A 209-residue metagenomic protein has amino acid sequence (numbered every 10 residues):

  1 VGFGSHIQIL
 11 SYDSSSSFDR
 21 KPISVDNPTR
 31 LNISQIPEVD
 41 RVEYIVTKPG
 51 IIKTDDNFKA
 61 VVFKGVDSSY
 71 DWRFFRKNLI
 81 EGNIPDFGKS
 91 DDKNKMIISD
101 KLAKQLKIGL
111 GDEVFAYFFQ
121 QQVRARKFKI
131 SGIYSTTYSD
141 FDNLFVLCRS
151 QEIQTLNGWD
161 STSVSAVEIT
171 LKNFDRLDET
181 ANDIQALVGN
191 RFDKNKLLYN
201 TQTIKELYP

Functional and structural regions predicted by a protein language model:
V1-V62, F87-K89: Hydrophobic, regular-secondary-structure patches
S5, N94, S163-V167: Short amphipathic alpha-helical segments
S15, S68-D71, T136, L207: Active-site/binding-pocket entry motifs
S17-V25, K53-D55, A60, W72-R76 (+7 more regions): Solvent-exposed, non-transmembrane alpha-helical starts
V46, V61-V66, N83-E152: Hydrophobic secondary-structure segments that place a key small or acidic residue at a functional site
N78-I80: Cytosolic, membrane-proximal regulatory domains of ion/volume homeostasis and mechanosensation machinery
F119-P209: Mechanotransmission and gating elements of multispan inner-membrane complexes involved in transport and envelope
